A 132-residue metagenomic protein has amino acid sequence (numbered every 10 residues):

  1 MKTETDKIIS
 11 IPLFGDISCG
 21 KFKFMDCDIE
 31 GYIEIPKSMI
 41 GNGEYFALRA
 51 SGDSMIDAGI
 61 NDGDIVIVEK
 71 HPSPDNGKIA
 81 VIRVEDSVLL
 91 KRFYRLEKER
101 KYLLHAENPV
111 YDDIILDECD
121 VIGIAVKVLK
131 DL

Functional and structural regions predicted by a protein language model:
M1-I56, S87-V88, R95, E99-K101 (+3 more regions): Short, positionally conserved secondary-structure boundary motifs
A47, I67-V68, V81: Hydrophobic beta-strand signal
D57-N61: A short glycine-leucine-enriched loop at secondary-structure breakpoints that most characteristically corresponds
G63-D64, K78: Structural motif
I79-V81, L90-R95: Short beta-strand-centered aromatic/proline hotspots
I82, L104-A106: SH3/SH3-like beta-barrel fold
